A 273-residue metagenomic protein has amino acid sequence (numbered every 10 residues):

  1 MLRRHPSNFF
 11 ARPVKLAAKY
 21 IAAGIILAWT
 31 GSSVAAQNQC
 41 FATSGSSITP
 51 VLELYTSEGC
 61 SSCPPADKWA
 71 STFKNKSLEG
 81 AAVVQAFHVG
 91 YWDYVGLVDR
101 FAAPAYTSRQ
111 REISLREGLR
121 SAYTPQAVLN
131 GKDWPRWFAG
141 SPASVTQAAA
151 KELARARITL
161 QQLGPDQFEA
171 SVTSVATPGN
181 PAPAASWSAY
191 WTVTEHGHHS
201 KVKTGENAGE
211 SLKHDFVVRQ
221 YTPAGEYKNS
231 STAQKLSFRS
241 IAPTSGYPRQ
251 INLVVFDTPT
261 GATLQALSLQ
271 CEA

Functional and structural regions predicted by a protein language model:
R3-A22: Bacterial N-terminal signal peptides that target proteins for export
S7-N8, Q39, D166, L236: Short non-domain terminal segments
T30-G31: N-terminal signal peptide c-region/cleavage motif recognized by signal peptidases
A36-Y123: Active-site-proximal cofactor/substrate-binding loop regions of enzyme domains
G80, V98-Q126, N130-A273: Short, conserved sequence motifs used for protein processing/export or organelle targeting and for catalysis
